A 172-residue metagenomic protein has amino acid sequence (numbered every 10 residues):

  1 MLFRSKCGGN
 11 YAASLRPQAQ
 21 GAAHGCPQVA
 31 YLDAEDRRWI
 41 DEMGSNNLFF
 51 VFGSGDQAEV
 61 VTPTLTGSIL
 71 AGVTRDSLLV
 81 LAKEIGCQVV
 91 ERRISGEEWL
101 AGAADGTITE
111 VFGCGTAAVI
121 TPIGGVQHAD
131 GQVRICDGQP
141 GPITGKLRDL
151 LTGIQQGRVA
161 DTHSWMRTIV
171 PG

Functional and structural regions predicted by a protein language model:
M1-G172: Helix-start/capping segments and mature chain N-termini
